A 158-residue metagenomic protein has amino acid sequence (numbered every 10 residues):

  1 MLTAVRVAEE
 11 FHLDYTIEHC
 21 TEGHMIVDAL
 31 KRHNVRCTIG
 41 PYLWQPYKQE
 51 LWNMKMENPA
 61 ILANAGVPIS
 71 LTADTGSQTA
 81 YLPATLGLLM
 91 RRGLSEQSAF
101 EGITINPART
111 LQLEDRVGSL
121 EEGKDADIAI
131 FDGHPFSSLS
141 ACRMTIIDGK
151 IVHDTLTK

Functional and structural regions predicted by a protein language model:
M1-H12: Conserved, well-ordered alpha-helix/loop/beta-strand core segments that scaffold catalytic motifs
M1-L2, E22-V27, Q78-T79: Active-site environment of divalent metal-dependent phosphoester hydrolases
R6, T16-C20, A141-M144: Composition- and surface-driven signal marking solvent-exposed, interaction-prone regions in large proteins
E10, D28-K31, R36-G133, S140: His/Asp/Glu-enriched, well-ordered alpha-helical/loop segment that forms or immediately abuts the divalent-metal
D14-G23, Y42-K48: Catalytic beta/alpha-barrel core
T157-K158: Residue-level structural signal for beta-strand termini and adjacent loop
